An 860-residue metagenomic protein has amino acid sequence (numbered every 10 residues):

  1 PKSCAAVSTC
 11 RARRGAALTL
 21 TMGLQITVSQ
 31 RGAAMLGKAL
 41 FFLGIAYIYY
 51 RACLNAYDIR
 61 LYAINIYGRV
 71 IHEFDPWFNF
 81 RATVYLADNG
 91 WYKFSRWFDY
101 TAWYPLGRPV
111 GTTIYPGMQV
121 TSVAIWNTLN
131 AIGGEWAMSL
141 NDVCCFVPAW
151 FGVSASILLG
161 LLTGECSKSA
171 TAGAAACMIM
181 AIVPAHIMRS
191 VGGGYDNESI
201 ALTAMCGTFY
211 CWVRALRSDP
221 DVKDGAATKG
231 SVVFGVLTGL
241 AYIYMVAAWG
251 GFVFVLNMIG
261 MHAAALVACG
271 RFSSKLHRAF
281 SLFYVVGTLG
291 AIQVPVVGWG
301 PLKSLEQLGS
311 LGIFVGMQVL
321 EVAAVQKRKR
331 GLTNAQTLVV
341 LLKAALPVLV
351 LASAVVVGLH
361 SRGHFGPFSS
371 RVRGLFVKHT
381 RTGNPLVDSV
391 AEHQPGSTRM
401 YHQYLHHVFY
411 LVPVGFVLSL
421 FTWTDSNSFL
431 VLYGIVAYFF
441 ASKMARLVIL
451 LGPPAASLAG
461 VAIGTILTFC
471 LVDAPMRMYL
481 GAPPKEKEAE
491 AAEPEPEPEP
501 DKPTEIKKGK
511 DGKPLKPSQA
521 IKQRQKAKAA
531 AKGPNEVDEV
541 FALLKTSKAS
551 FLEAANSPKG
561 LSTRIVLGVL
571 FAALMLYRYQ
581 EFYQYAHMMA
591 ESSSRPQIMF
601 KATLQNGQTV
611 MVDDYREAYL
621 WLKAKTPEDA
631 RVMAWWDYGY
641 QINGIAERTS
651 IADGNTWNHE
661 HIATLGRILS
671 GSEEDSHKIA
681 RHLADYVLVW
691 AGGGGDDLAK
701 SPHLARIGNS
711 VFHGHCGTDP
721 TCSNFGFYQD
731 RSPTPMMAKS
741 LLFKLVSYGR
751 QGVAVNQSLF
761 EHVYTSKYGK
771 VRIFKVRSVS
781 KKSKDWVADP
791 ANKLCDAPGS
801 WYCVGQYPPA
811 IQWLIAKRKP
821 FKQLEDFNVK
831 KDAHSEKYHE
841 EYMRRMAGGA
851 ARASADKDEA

Functional and structural regions predicted by a protein language model:
V7-A63, F74, A174, V232 (+2 more regions): Start-transfer (signal-anchor) and selected internal transmembrane alpha helices of multi-pass inner/ER membrane
G23, I132, S154, E493 (+2 more regions): Extracytoplasmic
Q30-P76, R81, D88-W91, M178 (+4 more regions): Transmembrane signal-anchor helices characteristic of membrane glycosylation enzymes that use polyprenol
I48-A52, A56, D99-T101, F146-C269 (+3 more regions): Membrane-embedded helix bundles of polyisoprenyl
D58-C206: Active-site lumenal/periplasmic loops and adjacent helix-entry segments of GT-C-fold, multi-pass membrane
P220-D221, V255-L342, T465-V472, G481-A492 (+3 more regions): Perimembrane helix-loop-helix junctions
L305-R328, V340-F429, E493, K532-K545: Alpha-helical transmembrane segments at the extracellular/periplasmic loop-to-helix junctions of multi-pass membrane
V436-A437, A441-A474, G481-P484, G533-E553 (+1 more regions): Hydrophobic/aromatic-rich transmembrane helices and adjacent perimembrane loops
